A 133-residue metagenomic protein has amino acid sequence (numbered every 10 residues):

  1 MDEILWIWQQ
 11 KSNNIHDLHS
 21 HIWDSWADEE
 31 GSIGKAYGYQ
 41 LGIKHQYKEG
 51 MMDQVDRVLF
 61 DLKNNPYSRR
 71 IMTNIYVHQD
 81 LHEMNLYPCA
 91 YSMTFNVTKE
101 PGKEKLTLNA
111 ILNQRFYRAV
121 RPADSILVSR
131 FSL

Functional and structural regions predicted by a protein language model:
M1-L133: Terminal, non-catalytic protein-protein interaction segments that mediate quaternary/complex assembly
